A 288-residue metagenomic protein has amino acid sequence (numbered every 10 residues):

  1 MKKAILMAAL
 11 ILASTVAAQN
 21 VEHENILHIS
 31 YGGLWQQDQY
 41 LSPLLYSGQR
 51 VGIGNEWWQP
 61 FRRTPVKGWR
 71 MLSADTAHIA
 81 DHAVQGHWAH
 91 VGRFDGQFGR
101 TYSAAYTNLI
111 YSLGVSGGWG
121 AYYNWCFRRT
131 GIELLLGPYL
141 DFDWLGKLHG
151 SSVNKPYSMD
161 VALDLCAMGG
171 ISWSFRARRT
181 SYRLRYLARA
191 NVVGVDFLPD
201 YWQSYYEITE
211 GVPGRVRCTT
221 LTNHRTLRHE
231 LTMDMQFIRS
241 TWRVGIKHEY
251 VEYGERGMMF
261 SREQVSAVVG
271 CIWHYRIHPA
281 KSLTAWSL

Functional and structural regions predicted by a protein language model:
A18-H78, H87-A89, W286-L288: Short glycine/proline- and aromatic-enriched beta-strand/turn motifs that initiate or cap beta-hairpins
Q19-L27, G68-R70, A80-H90, R128-P138 (+3 more regions): Outer-envelope beta-barrel architecture signal
H23, L45-I53, W88, T107-G117 (+4 more regions): Residues that define the transmembrane beta-barrel architecture of outer-membrane proteins
Y31-Q37, F94-R100, L140-L148, A188-D196 (+3 more regions): Transmembrane beta-strands of outer-membrane beta-barrel pores
Q37-L45, R100-L109, S152-S158, G214-T219 (+2 more regions): Extracellular loop and loop/strand-boundary signature of outer-membrane beta-barrel proteins
V51-R63, A74-H78, V115-W125, P138 (+5 more regions): Residues on the lipid-exposed face of transmembrane beta-strands in outer-membrane beta-barrel proteins
H149, N154-R239: Outer-membrane beta-barrel transmembrane domain signature
Y186-A190, F197-P199, R217, H224-L288: Predominantly the C-terminal beta-signal and adjacent terminal strand-loop region of outer-membrane beta-barrel
